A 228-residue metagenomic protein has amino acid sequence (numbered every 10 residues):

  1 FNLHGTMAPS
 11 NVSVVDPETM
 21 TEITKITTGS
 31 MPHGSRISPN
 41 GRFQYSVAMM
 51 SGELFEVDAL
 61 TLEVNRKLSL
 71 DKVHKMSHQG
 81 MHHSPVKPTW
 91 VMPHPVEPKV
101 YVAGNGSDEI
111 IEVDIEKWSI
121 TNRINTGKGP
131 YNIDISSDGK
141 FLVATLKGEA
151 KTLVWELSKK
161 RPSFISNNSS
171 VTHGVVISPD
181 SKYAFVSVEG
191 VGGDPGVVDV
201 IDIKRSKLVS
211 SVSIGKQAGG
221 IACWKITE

Functional and structural regions predicted by a protein language model:
F1-E228: Predominantly soluble domains enriched in secretory-pathway, periplasmic, or organellar proteins
